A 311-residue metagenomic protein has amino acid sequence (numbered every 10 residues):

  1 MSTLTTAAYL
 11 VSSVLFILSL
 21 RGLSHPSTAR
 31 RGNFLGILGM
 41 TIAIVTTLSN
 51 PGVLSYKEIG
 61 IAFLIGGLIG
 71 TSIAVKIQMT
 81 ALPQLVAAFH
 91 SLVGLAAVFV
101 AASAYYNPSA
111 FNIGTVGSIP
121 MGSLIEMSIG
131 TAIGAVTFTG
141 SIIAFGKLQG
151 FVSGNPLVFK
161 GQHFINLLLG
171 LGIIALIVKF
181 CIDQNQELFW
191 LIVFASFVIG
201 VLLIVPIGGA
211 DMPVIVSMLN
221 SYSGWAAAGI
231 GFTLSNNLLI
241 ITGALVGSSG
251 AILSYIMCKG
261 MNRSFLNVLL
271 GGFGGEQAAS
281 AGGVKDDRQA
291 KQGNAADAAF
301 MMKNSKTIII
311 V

Functional and structural regions predicted by a protein language model:
M1-S13, N50-L68, S123-F138, Q184-A195: Structural signature of hydrophobic alpha-helical transmembrane segments
M1-Y56: N-terminal transmembrane signal-anchor/hairpin module of polytopic inner-membrane proteins
L15-T28, G67-V86, S141-P156, I199-M212 (+1 more regions): C-terminal ends of transmembrane helices
T28-G39, I59-A62, A81-V93, P156-L168 (+1 more regions): Cytoplasmic-side transmembrane-helix entry/capping segments in multi-pass membrane proteins
T47-G60, S72-P83, V98-V116: Transmembrane alpha-helix boundary signature
S103-G117, I182-E187, V214, S221-T242: Transmembrane helix-loop junctions at the membrane interface of multipass transporters and ion channels
G208, Y222-L266: Mobile "lid/hinge" segments at catalytic clefts and subdomain interfaces of large enzymes
L245-S305: Membrane-interfacial segments at transmembrane helix termini in multi-pass membrane proteins
